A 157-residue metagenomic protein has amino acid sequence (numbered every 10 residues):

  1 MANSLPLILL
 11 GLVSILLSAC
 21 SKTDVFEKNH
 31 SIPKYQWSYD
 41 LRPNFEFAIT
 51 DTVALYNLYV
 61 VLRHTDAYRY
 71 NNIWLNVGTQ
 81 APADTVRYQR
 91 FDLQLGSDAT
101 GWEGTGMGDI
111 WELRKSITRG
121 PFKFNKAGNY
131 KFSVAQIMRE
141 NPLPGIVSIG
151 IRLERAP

Functional and structural regions predicted by a protein language model:
L16-A19: C-terminal motif of bacterial Sec signal peptides marking the signal peptidase cleavage site
S21-D24: Bacterial signal peptide processing site
K28-I49: Post-signal peptide N-terminal segment of mature Sec-exported envelope proteins
V60-Y68: Short amphipathic, basic-aromatic surface patches that mediate peripheral association with negatively charged
R69-L75, G145-S148: Short coil-to-beta strand junction motifs in C2/discoidin
R90-K123: An anionic, turn-rich surface loop/hairpin at beta-sheet edges that serves as a generic interaction/coordination patch
N125-E140, G145-R155: Internal, hydrophobic beta-strand segments that form the core of beta-sheet-rich folds
